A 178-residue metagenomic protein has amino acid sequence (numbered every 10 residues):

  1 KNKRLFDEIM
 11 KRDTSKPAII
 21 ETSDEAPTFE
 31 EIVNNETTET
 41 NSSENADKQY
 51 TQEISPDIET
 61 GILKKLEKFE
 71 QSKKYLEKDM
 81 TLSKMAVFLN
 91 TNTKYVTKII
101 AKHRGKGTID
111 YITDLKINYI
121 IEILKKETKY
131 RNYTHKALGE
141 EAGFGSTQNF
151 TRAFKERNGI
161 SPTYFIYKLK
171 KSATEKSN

Functional and structural regions predicted by a protein language model:
K1-V33: Hydrophobic, helix-length membrane anchors
I32-N178: Cytosolic nucleotide-binding catalytic cores of signal-transduction proteins
